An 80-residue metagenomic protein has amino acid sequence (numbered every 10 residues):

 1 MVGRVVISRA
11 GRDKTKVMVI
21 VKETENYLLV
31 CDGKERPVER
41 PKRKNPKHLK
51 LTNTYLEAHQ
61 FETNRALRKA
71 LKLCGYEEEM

Functional and structural regions predicted by a protein language model:
M1-V2, R9, V19-M80: Ferredoxin-like alpha/beta domains used as RNA- or RNAP-binding modules
G11-K14: Short, charged beta-turn/beta-strand-edge "cap" motif at the junction between a beta-strand and an adjacent loop
